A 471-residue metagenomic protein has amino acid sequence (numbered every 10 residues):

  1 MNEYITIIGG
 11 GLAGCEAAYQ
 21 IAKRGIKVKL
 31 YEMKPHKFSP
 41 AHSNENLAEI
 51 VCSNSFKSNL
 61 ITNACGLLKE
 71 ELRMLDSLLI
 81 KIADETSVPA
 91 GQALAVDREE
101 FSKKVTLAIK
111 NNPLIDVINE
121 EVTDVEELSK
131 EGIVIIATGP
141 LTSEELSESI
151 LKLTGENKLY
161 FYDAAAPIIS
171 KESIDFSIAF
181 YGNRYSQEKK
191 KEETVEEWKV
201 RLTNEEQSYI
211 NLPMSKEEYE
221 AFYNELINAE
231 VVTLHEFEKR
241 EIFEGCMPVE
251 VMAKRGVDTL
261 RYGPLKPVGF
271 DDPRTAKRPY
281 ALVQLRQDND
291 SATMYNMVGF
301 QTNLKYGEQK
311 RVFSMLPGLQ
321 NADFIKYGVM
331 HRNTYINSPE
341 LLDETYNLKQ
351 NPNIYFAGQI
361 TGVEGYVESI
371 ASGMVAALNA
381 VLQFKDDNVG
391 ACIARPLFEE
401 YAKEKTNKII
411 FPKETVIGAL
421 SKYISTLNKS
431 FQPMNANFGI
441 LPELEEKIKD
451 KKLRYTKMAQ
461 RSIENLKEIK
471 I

Functional and structural regions predicted by a protein language model:
N2-A13: Beta1/beta-strand and adjacent pyrophosphate-binding region of the FAD-binding site in flavoprotein oxidoreductases
Y19-K81, I410-I417: N-terminal FAD cofactor-binding segment of flavoenzymes
R98-V117: Helical element adjacent to the flavin cofactor pocket in flavoenzyme catalytic cores
N111-R286, S291, Y295-Y306, K310-R311: Predominantly flavin-linked oxidoreductase catalytic cores and closely associated redox partners
N296-V363, I370-A371, T406-S421, P433-N435: A glycine-rich dinucleotide-binding beta-alpha-beta segment and adjacent secondary-structure elements that constitute
S369-D387: Internal hydrophobic alpha-helix adjacent to the cofactor/substrate pocket in enzyme cavities
V381-G390, F398-M434: Active-site-proximal substrate-binding core of FAD-dependent oxidoreductases
F431-I471: C-terminal auxiliary extensions adjacent to catalytic cores
